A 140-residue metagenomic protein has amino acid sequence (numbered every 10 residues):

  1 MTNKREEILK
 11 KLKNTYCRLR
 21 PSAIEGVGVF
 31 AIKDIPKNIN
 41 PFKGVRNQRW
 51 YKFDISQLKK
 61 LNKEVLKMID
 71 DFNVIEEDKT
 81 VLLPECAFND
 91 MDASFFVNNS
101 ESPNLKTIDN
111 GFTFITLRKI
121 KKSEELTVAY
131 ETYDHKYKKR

Functional and structural regions predicted by a protein language model:
M1-R140: Conserved catalytic SET/PR domain of SAM-dependent protein methyltransferases, capturing the structural core that binds
